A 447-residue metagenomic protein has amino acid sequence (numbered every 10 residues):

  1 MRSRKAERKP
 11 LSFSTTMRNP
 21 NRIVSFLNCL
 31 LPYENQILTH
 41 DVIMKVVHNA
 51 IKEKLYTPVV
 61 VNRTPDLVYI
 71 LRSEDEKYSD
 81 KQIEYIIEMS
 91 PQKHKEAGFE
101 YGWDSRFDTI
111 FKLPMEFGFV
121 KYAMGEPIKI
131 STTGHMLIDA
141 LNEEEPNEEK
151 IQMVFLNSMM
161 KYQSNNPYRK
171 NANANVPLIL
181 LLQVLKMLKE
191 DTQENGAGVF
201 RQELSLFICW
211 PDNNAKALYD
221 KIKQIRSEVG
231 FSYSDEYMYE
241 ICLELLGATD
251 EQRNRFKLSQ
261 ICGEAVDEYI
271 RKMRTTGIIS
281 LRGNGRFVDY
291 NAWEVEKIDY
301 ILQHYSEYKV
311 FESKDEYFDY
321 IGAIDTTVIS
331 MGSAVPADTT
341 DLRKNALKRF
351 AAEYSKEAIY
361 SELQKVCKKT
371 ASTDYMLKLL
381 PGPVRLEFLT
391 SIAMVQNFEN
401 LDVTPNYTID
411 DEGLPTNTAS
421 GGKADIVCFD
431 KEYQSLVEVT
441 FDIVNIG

Functional and structural regions predicted by a protein language model:
M1-Q364: Donor-sugar nucleotide-binding helix/loop cap in glycosyltransferases
M331-G447: Catalytic core segments in nucleotide and nucleic-acid processing enzymes
